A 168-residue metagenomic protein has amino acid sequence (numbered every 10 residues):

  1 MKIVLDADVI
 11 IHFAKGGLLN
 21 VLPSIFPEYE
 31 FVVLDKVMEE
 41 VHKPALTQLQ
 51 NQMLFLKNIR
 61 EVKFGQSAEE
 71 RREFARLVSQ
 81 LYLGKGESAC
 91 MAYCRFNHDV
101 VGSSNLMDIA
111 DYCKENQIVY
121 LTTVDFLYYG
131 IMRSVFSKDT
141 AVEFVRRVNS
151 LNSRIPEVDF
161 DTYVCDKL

Functional and structural regions predicted by a protein language model:
M1, E28-E30, F96-V101: Short active-site oxyanion
V4-L5, K15-Q66, V124-D125: PIN/NYN-family metal-dependent endoribonuclease catalytic core
L5-D8, H12, D35, G102-N105: Short His-Asn-centered micro-motif
V9, K36-M38, M107, V124-I131: Short, acidic/turn-prone active-site loops that include or flank metal/cofactor- and phosphate-binding residues
F13-V21, A110-N116: Short active-site loop/helix that positions an aromatic residue
P23, Y128, M132-L168: Long, charged alpha-helical interface segments
R60-N97: Helix-adjacent hinge/juxtasegments
C90-V124: Acidic, metal-binding active-site segment of PIN/NYN-like and related structure-specific nucleases
